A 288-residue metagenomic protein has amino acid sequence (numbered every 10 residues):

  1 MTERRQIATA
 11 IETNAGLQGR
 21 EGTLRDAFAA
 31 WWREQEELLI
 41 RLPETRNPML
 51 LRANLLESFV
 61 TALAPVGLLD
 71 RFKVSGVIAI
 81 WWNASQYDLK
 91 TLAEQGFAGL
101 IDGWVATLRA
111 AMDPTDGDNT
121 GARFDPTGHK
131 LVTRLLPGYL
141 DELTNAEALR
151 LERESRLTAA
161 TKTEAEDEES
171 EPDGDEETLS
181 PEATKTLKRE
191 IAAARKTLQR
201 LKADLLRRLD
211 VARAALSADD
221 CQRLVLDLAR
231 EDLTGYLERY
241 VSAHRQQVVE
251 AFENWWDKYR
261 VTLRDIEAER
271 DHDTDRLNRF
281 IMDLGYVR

Functional and structural regions predicted by a protein language model:
M1-R288: Accessory (non-catalytic) regions of SAM-dependent nucleic-acid methyltransferases and partner specificity/recognition
